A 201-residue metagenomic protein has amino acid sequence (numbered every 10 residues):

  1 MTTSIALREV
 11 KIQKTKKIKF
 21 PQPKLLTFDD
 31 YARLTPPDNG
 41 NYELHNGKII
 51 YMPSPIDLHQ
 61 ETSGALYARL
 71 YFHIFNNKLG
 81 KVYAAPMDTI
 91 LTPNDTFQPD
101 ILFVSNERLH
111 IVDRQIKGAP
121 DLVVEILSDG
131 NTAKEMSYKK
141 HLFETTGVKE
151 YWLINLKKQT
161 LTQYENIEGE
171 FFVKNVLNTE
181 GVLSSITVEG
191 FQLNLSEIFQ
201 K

Functional and structural regions predicted by a protein language model:
M1-K201: Gly/Pro/Ser/Thr-rich low-complexity, intrinsically disordered segments predominantly at protein N-termini
